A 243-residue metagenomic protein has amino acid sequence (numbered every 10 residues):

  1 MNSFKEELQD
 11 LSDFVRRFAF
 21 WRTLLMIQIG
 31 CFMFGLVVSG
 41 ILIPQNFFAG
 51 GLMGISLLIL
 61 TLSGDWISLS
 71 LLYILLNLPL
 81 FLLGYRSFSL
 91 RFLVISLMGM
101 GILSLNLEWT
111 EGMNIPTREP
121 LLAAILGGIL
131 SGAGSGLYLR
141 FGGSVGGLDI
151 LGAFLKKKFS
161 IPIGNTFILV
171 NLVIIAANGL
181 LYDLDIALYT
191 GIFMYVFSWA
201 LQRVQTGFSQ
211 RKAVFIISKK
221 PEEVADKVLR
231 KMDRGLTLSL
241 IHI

Functional and structural regions predicted by a protein language model:
N2-P221: Core subunits and conserved enzymes of cellular information-processing and envelope-translocation systems across
K219-S239: Short amphipathic alpha-helix segments
I241-I243: Conserved small/polar residues in nucleotide/adenosyl-binding loops
